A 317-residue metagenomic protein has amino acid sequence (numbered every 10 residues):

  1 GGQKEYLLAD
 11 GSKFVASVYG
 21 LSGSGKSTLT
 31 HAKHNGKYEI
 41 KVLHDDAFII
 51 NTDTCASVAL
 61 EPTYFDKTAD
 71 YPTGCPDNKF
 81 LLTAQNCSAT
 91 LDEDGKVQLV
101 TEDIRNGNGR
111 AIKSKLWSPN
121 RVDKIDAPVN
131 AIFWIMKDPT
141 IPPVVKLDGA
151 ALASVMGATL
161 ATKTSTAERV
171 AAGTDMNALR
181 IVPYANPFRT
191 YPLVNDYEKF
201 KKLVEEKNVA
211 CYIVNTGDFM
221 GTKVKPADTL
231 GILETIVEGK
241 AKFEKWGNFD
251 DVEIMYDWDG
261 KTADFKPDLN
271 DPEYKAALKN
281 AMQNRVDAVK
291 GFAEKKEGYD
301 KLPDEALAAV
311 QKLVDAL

Functional and structural regions predicted by a protein language model:
G1-V15, G74: Extreme N-terminal, non-catalytic leader segments that precede Walker-type/kinase nucleotide-binding cores
K4, A9, K33-H34, K41 (+3 more regions): A general structural signal for short secondary-structure junctions and capping/turn motifs
A9-K37: Glycine-rich phosphate-binding P-loop
V15-S17, T54-A69, K223-A241: Conserved, well-ordered active-site substructure
A16, K41-L43, V58, N130-F133 (+1 more regions): Hydrophobic/aromatic beta-strand patches that form the interior of the parallel beta-sheet core in alpha/beta enzyme
Y19, T30-H31, D53-A56, V145-K146: Short acidic, glycine/serine/threonine-rich loops at helix termini
E39-A111: Conserved nucleotide-sensing/catalytic segment adjacent to the nucleotide-binding pocket in NTP-handling enzymes
C87-L317: Conserved NTP phosphate-binding and transfer environment spanning the P-loop NTPase/kinase superfamily
